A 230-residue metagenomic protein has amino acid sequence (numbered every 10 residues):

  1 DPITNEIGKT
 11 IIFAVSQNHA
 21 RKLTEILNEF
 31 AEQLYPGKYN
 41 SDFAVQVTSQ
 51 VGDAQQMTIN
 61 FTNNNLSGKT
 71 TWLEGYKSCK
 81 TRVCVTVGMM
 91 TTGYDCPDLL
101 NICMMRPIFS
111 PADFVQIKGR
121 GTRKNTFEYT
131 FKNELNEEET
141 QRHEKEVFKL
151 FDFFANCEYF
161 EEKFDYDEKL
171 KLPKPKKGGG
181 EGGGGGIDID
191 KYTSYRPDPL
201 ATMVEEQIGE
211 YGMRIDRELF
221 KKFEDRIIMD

Functional and structural regions predicted by a protein language model:
D1-G37: Conserved helicase/translocase motor-coupling segment
K9, S41-A44: Residues that mark the start of a beta-strand
N18-I26, Q56-I59, E158-E162, G182: Short, charged low-complexity intrinsically disordered segments located at boundaries of structured domains
A44-K177: Conserved RecA-like P-loop NTPase helicase motor core
F154-D230: Long, largely alpha-helical accessory region at the distal end of helicase-like NTP-driven motors
